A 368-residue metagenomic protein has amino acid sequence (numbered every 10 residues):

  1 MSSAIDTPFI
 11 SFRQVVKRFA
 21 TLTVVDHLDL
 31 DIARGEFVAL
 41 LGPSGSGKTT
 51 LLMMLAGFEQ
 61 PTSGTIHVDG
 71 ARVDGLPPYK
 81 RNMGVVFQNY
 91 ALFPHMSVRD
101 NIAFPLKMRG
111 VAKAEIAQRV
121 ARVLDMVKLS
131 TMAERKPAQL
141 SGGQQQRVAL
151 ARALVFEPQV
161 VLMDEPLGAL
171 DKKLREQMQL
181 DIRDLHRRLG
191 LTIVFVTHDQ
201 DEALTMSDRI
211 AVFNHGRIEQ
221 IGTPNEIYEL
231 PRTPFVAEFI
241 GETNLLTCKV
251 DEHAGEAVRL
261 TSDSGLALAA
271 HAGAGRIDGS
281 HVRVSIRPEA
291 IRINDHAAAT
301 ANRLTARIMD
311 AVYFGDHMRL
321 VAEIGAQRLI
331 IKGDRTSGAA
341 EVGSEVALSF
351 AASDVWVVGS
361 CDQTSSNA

Functional and structural regions predicted by a protein language model:
S11, D31, H67, A347-S349: ABC ATPase nucleotide-binding domain
L28-A39, F93: Pre-Walker A (P-loop) beta-loop-beta motif of ABC nucleotide-binding domains
F37, P78-F235: ABC ATPase nucleotide-binding domains
L41-P43: The feature captures the beta-strand-to-loop junction immediately N-terminal to the Walker
A56: Helix-to-loop junction immediately C-terminal to a conserved catalytic motif
G64-R72: Conserved ABC transporter NBD signature motif
T243, K249, H253-A368: Non-catalytic connector elements of ABC transporters
